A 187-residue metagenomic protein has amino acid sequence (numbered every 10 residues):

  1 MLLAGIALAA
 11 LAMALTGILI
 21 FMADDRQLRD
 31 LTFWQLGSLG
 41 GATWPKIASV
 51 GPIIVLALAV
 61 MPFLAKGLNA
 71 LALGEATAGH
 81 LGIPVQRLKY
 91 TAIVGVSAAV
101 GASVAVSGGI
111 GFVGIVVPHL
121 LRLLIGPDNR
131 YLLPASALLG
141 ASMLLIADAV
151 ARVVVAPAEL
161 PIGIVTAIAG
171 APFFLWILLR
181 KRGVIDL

Functional and structural regions predicted by a protein language model:
M1-L187: Alpha-helical transmembrane segments in inner-membrane proteins
